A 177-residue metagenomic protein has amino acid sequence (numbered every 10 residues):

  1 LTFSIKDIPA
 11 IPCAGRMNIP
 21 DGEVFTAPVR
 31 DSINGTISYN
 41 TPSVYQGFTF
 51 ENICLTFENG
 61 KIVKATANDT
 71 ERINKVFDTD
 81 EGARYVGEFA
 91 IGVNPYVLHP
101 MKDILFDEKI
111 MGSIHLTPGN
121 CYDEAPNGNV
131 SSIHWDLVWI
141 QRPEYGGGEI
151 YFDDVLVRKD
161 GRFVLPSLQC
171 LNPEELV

Functional and structural regions predicted by a protein language model:
L1-V177: Metal/cofactor-centered catalytic core regions of large enzymes
